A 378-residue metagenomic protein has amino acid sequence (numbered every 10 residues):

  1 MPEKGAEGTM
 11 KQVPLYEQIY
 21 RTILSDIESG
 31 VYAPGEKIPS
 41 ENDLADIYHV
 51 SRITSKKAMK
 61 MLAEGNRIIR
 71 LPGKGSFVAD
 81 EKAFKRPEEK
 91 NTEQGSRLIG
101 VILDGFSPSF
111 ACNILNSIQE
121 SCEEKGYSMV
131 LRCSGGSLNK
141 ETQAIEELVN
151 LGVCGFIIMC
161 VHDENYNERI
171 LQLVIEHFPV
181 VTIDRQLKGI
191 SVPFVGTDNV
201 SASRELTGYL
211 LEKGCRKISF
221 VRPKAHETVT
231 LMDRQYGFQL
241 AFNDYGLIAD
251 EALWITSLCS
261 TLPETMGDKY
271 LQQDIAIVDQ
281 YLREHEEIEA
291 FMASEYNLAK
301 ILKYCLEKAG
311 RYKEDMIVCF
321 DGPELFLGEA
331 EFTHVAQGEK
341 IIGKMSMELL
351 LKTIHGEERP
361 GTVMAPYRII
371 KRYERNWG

Functional and structural regions predicted by a protein language model:
M1-I47, K85-N91: Extreme N-terminal segment that seeds HTH/winged-HTH DNA-binding domains in transcriptional regulators
E17, F84-C154: Amphipathic helical "hinge" segments at domain boundaries
T22, D279-G378: Flexible loop/turn connectors
E36-R70: N-terminal helix-turn-helix
G100, V153-C160, S219-R222, H285-E295 (+1 more regions): Periplasmic-binding protein-like
M159-E205, D321-F332: Flexible loop/hinge segments that line or gate small-molecule binding clefts
P193-F220, L240, L271-D279, Q337-H355: Hydrophobic alpha-helical segments within soluble ligand-binding/sensing domains
L206-L247, R359-N376: An alpha-beta-alpha
